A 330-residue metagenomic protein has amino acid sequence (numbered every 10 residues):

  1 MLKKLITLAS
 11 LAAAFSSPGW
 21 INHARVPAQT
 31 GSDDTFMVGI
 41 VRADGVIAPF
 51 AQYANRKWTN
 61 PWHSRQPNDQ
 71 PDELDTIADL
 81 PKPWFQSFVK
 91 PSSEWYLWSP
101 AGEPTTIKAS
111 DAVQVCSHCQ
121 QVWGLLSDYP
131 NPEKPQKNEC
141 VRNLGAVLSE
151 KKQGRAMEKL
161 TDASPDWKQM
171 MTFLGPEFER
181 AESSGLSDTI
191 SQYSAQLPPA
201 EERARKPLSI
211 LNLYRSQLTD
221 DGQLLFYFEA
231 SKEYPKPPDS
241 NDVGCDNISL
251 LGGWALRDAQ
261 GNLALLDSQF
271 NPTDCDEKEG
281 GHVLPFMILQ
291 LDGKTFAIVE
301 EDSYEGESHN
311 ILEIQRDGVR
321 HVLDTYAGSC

Functional and structural regions predicted by a protein language model:
M1-K4: Positively charged n-region of N-terminal signal peptides that target proteins for export
I6-T7, A28: Sequence-pattern detector for short linear motifs and compositional/periodic biases rather than a specific fold
T7-G19: Bacterial N-terminal signal peptides
W20-C330: Exposed acidic/polar residues on beta-strands and adjacent loops within beta-sheet cores, strongest in beta-propeller
